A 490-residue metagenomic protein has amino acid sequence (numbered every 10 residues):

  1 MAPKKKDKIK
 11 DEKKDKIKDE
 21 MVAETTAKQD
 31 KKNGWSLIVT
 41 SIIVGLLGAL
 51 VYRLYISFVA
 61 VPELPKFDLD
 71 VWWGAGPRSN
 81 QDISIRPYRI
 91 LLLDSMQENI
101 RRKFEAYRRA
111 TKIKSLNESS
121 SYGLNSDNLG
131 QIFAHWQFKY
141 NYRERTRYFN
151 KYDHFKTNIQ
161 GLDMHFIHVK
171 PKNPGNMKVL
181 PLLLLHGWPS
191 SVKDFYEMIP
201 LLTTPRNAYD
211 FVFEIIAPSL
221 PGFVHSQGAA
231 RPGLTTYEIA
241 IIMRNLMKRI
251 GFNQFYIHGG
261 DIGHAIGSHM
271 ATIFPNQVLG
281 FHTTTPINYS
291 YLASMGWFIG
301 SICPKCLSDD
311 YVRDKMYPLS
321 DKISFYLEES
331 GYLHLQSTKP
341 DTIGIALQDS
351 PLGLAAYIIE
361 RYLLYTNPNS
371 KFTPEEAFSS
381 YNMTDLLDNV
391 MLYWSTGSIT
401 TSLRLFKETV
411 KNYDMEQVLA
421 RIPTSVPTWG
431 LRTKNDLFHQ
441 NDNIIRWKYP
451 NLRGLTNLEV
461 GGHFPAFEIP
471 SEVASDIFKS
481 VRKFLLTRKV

Functional and structural regions predicted by a protein language model:
M1-K32: Short, low-complexity, Lys/Arg-enriched N-terminal segments of secretory-pathway carbohydrate enzymes
K5, K10, V39-L46, L50 (+1 more regions): C-terminal subdomain of alpha/beta-hydrolase-fold enzymes, centered on the catalytic histidine and its supporting
D30-E63: Terminal signal-anchor or tail-anchor transmembrane helices that tether membrane-associated enzymes to cellular
R53, L201, P205-D210, F252-V312: Conserved hydrolase catalytic core segment
M96-K170, G397-E416: Non-catalytic accessory segments flanking enzyme active sites
Y142-E144, K193, F211, L220-L234 (+2 more regions): Glycine-rich "HGGG/HGxG" loop immediately N-terminal to the catalytic nucleophile of the alpha/beta-hydrolase
G175-H225, V481: Conserved HGGG/HGGXW glycine-rich cap/lid loop of the alpha/beta-hydrolase fold
Y237-F255, I273: Conserved acidic catalytic loop of the alpha/beta-hydrolase fold
